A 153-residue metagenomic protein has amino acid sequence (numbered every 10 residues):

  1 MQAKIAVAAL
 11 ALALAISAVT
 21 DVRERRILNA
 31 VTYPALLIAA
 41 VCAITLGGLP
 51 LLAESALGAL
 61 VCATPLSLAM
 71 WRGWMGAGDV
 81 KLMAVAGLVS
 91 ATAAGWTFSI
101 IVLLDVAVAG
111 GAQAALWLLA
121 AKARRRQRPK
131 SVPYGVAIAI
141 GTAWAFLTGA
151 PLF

Functional and structural regions predicted by a protein language model:
M1-F153: A membrane-topology feature that recognizes alpha-helical transmembrane segments and their immediate juxtamembrane
